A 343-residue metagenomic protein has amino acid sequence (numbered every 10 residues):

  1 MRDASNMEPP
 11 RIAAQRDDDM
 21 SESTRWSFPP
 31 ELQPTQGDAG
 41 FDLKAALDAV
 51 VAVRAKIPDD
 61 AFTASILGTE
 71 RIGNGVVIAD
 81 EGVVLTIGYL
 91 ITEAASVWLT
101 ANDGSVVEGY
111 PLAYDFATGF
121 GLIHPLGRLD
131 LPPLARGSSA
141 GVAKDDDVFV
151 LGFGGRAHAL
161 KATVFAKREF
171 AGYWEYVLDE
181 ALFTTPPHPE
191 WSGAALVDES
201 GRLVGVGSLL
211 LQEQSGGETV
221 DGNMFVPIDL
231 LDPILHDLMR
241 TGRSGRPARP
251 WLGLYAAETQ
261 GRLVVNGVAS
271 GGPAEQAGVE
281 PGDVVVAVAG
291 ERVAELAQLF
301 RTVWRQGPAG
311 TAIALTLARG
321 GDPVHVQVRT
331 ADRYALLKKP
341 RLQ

Functional and structural regions predicted by a protein language model:
R2-L43, L131, E199, L203-Q260 (+4 more regions): C-terminal cap/linker of serine protease catalytic domains
R2-V84, G88, T92-A94, G127-L129 (+1 more regions): Glycine-biased strand-turn-strand hairpin within the trypsin-fold
S27-E31, P58-D60, I72, V77-A159 (+6 more regions): Conserved active-site neighborhood of the chymotrypsin/trypsin-like protease fold
V50-A52, V84-G88, K144-G154, T184 (+1 more regions): Active-site-proximal beta-strands of protease catalytic cores
G68, L90, P132-D179, Q212-T219 (+1 more regions): Flexible, gly/ser-rich surface segments that form the specificity/activation loops bordering the active-site cleft
G119-P125, A171-F183, G193, E218 (+2 more regions): Short, solvent-exposed secondary-structure boundary/capping segments
P186-P187, A194-A195, L252-A287, E291-A294: PDZ/PDZ-like domain segments forming the peptide/carboxylate-binding groove, activating on the N-terminal beta-strands
H236-R243, G271, E275-E280, V286-V288 (+2 more regions): PDZ-domain C-terminal substructure recognizer with occasional recognition of PDZ-binding tails
